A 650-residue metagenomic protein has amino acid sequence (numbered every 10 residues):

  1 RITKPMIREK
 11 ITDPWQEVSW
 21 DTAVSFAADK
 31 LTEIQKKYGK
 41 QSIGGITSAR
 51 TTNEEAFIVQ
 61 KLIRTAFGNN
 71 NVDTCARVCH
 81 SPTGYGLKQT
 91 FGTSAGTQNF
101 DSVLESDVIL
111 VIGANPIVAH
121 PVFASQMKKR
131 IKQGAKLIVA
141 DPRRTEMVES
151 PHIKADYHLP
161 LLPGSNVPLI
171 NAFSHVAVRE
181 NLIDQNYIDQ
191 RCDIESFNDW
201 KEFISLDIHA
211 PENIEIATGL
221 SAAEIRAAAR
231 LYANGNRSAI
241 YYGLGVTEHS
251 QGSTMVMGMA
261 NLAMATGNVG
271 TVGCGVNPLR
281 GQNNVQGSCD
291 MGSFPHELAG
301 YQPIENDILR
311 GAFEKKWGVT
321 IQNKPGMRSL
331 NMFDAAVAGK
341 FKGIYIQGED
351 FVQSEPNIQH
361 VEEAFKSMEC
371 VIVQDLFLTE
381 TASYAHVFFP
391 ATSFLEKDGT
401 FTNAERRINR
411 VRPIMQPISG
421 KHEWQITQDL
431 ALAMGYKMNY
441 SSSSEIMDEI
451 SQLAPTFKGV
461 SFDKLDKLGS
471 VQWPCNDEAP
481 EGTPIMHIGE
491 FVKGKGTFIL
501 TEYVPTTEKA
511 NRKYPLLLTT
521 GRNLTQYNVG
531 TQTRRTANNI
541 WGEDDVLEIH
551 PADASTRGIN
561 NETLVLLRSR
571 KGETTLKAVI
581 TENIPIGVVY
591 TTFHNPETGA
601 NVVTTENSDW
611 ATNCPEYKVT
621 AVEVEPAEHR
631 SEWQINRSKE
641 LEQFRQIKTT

Functional and structural regions predicted by a protein language model:
R1-L182, D193-E195, W200, S221-A222 (+6 more regions): N-terminal export/assembly segments and adjacent metallocofactor-ligating motifs of anaerobic energy-metabolism
I109, R130, L137, H158 (+4 more regions): Short, well-ordered beta-strand core segments
D141, S367-C370, Q374-T379, P413-L432 (+1 more regions): Phosphate/diphosphate-binding loops
R143-M147, F377-R412: Flexible glycine/proline-rich, aromatic-decorated loop/lid segments
Y232-D334, N476-A479, G489-K493: A glycine-rich, hydrophobic/aromatic-adjacent loop/helix-cap motif
C289, F294, A312, S443-A537: Long, low-complexity segments enriched in small/aliphatic residues
F333-F341, E349-S383, V387-E396, P551-A552 (+1 more regions): Hydrophobic alpha/beta core scaffold segments
P417, K421-D477, A537-L547, A552-T650: Long, contiguous, secondary-structure-rich segments that constitute the structural scaffold of globular domains
